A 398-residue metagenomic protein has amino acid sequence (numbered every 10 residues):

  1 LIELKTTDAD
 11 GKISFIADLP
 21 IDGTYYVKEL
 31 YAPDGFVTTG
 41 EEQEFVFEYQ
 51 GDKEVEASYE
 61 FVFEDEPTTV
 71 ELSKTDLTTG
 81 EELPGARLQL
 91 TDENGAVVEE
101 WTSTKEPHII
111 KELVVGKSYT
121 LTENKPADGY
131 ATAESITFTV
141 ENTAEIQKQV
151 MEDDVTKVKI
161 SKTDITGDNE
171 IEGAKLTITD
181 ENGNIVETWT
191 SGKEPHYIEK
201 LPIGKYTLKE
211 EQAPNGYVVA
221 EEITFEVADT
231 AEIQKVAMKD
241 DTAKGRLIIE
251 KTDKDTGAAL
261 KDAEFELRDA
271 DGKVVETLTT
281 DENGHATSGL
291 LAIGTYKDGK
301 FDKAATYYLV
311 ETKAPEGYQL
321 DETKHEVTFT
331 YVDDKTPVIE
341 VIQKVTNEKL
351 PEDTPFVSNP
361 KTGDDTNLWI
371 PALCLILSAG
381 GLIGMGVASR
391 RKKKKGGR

Functional and structural regions predicted by a protein language model:
L1-R398: Solvent-exposed loop/turn and edge beta-strand elements of beta-rich ligand-binding domains
